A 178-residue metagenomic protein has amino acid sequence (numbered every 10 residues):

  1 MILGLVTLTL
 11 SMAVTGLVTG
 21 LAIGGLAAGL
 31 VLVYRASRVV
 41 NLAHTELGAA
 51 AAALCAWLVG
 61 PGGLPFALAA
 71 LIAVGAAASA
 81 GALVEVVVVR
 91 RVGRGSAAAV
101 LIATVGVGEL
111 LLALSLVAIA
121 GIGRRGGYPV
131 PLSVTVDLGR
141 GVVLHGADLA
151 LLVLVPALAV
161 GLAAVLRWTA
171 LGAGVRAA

Functional and structural regions predicted by a protein language model:
M1-L26, L54, F66-A69, G95-L101 (+3 more regions): Membrane-interfacial amphipathic/re-entrant helices at transmembrane-helix boundaries
I23-A27, L47, A51-C55, A69 (+7 more regions): Alpha-helical transmembrane segments in multi-pass membrane proteins
L30, G63-G108, L114: Alpha-helical transmembrane segments within multi-pass membrane transporters and channels
L32-A52, R94-V100, L171: Short, non-helical or kinked segments that cap or interrupt transmembrane helices
L54, V88, L110, V175: Terminal peptide-recognition signature
W57, P61, A82, V86-R91 (+3 more regions): Membrane-interface helix caps of multi-pass small-molecule transporters
V92, V100-W168: Transmembrane helix-bundle core of multi-pass membrane transporters and related energy-transducing complexes
L171-A178: Short cytoplasmic-facing helical segments at TM-TM junctions of multi-pass membrane proteins
